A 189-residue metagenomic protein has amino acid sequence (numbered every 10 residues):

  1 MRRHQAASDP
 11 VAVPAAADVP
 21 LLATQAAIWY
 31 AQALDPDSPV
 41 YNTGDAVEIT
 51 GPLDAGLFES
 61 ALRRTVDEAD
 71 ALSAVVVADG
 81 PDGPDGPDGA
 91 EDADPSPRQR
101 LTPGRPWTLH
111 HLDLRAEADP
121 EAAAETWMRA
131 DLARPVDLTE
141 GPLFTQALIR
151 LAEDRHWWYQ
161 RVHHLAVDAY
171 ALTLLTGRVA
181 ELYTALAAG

Functional and structural regions predicted by a protein language model:
R3-T102, E117-G189: Acyl-group handoff/entry surfaces in thioester-processing enzymes
G104-W107: Metal/cofactor- and membrane transport-associated sequence elements
